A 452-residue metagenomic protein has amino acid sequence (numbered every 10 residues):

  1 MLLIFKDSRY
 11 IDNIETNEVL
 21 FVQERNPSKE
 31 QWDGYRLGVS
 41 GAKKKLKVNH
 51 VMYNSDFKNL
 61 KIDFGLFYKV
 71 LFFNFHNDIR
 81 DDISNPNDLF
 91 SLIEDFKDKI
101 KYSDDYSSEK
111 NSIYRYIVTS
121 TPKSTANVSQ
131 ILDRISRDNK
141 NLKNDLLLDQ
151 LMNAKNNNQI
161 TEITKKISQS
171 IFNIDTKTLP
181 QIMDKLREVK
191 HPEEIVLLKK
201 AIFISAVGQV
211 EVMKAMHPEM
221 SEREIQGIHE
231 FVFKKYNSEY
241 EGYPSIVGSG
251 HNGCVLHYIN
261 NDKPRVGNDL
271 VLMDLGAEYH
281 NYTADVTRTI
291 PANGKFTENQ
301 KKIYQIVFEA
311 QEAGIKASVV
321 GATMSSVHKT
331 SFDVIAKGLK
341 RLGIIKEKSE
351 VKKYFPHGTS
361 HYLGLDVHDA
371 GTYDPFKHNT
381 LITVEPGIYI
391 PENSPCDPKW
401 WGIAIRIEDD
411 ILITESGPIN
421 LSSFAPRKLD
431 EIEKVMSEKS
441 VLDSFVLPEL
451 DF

Functional and structural regions predicted by a protein language model:
M1-F452: Active-site neighborhoods and metal-handling regions in enzymes and metal-associated proteins
